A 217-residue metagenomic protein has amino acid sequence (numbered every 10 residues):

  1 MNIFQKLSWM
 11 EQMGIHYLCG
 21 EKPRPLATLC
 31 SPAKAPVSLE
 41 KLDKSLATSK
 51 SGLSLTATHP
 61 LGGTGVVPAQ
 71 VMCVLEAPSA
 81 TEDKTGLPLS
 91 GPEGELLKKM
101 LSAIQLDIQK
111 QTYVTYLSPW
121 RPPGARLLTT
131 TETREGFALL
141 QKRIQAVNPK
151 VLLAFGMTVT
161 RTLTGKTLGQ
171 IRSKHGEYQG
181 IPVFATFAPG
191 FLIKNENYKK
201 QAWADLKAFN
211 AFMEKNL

Functional and structural regions predicted by a protein language model:
F4-L217: A polyanion-binding, active-site-adjacent surface
